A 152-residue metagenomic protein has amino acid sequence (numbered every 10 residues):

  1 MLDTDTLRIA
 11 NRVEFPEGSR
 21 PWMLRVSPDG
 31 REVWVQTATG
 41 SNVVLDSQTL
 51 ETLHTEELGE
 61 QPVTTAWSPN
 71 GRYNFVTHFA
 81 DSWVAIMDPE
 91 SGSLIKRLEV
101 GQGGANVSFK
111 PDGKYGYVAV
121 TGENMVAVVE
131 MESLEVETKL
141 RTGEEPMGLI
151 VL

Functional and structural regions predicted by a protein language model:
M1-L152: Predominantly soluble domains enriched in secretory-pathway, periplasmic, or organellar proteins
